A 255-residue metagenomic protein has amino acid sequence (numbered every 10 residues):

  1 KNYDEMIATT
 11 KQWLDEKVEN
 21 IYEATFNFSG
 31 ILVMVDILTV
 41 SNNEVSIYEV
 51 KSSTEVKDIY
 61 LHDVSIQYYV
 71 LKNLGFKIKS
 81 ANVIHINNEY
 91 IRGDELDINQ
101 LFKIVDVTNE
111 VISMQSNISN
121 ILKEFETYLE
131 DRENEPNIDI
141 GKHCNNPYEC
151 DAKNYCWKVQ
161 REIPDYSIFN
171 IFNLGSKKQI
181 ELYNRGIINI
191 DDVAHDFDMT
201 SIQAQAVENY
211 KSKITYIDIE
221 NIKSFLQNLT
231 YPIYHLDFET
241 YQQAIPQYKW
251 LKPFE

Functional and structural regions predicted by a protein language model:
K1-E44, K177-T215: Metal-dependent nuclease catalytic cores that hydrolyze phosphodiester bonds in DNA/RNA, characterized by
K11-E19, S224-E239: Structured nucleic-acid-interacting core domains from mobile-element enzymes and related host factors, especially RNase
Y22-A24, V33-V56, Q67-Y69, D237-T240: Conserved catalytic cores of phosphodiester-cleaving nucleases, focusing on short active-site segments
N27, S53, N88-E89, W157 (+1 more regions): Short, solvent-exposed loop/turn segments at secondary-structure junctions
E55-D58, N73-A152, V159: Metal-dependent nuclease catalytic regions and adjoining charged, substrate-binding loops involved in nucleic-acid end
I59-N73: Short, charged, amphipathic alpha-helix that recurs within catalytic cores of restriction-modification and other
I118-L229, T240: A charged, amphipathic alpha-helical module
Y241-E255: Metal-dependent catalytic core segments for phosphate chemistry
